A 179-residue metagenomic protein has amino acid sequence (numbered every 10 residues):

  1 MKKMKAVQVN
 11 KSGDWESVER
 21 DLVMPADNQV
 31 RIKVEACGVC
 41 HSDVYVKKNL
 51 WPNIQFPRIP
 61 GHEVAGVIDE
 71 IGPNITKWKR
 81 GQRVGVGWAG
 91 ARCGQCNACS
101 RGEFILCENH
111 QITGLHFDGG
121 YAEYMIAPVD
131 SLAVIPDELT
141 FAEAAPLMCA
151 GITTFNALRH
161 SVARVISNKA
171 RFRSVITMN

Functional and structural regions predicted by a protein language model:
M1-M4, L158-N179: C-terminal hydrophobic helical "lid"/dimerization subdomain of Rossmann-like NAD(P)H-dependent oxidoreductases
Q8-W15: Extracellular beta-rich ligand/substrate-recognition surface
D21-C37, L50-N97, S131-A142: Glycine-rich beta-strand-centered segment in the early N-terminal region that forms part of a ligand/cofactor-binding
C37, D43, G87, C99-G102 (+1 more regions): Cys/His-rich metal-chelating microdomains
S42-K48: Cytochrome P450 core scaffold surrounding the K-helix E-X-X-R motif and the conserved "meander" helix-loop region
K77, R92-H160: NAD(P)H dinucleotide-binding glycine-rich loop of Rossmann-like/cofactor-binding domains, especially the beta1-alpha1
G87, M148, T177: Short beta-strand segments
